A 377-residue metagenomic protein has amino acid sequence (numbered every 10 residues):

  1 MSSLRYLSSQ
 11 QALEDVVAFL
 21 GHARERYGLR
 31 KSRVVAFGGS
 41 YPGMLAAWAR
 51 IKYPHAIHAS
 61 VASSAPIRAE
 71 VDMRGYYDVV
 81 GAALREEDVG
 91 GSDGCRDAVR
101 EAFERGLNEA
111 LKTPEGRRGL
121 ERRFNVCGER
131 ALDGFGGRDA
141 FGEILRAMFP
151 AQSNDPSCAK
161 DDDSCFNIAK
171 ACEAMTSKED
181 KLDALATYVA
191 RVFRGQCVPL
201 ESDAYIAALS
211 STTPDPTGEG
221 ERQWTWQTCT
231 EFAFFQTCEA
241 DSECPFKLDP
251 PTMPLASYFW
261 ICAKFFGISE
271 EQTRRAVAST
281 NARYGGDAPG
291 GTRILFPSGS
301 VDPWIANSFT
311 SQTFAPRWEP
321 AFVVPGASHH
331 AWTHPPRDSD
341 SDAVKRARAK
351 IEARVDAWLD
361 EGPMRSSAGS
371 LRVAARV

Functional and structural regions predicted by a protein language model:
S3-R26: Alpha/beta-hydrolase active-site loop
G28-S40: Alpha/beta-hydrolase fold nucleophile elbow
G38-W48, W304: Glycine-rich nucleophile elbow surrounding the catalytic serine of serine-hydrolase chemistry
W48-W226, T230, F234: Alpha/beta-hydrolase
S202, T213-N281: Small-residue-rich helix-loop
G290, F296-S298: Short beta-strand/loop motif that positions the catalytic acidic residue of the alpha/beta-hydrolase fold
S298, P303-S308: Conserved alpha/beta-hydrolase "acid-adjacent" motif
P336-V373: Catalytic active-site module of serine/aspartate enzymes centered on a nucleophile-bearing elbow/loop
